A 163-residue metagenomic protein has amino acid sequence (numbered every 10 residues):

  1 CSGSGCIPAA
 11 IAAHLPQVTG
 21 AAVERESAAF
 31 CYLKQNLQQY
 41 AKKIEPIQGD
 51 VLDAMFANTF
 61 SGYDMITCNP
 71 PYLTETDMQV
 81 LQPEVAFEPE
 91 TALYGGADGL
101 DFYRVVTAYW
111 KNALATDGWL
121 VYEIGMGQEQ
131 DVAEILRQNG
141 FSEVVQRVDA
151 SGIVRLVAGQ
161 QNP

Functional and structural regions predicted by a protein language model:
C1-M78: Conserved SAM/SAH cofactor-binding pocket of Class I
I11, V85, V106-W110: Class I S-adenosylmethionine-dependent transferase superfamily signal
E24, E84, E88, E123: Acidic-residue sensor for enzyme active/binding pockets
Q39, Q82-V85, Q138-N139: Glycine-rich, phosphate-binding/catalytic loops in enzymes
P70-Y72, Q160-P163: C-terminal beta-strand of the catalytic ATP-binding
Y72-F102: Mobile active-site "lid"/loop adjacent to the S-adenosyl-L-methionine
A97-Q160: Conserved Class I SAM-dependent methyltransferase catalytic core
